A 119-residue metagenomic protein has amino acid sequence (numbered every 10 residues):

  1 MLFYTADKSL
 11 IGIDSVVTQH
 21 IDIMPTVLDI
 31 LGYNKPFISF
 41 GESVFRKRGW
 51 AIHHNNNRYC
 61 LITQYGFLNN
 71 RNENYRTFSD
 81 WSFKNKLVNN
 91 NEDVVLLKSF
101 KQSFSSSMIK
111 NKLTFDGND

Functional and structural regions predicted by a protein language model:
M1-D7: Histidine-centered active-site microenvironments of extracellular/periplasmic hydrolases and transferases
D7-D119: Membrane-interface soluble catalytic domains
